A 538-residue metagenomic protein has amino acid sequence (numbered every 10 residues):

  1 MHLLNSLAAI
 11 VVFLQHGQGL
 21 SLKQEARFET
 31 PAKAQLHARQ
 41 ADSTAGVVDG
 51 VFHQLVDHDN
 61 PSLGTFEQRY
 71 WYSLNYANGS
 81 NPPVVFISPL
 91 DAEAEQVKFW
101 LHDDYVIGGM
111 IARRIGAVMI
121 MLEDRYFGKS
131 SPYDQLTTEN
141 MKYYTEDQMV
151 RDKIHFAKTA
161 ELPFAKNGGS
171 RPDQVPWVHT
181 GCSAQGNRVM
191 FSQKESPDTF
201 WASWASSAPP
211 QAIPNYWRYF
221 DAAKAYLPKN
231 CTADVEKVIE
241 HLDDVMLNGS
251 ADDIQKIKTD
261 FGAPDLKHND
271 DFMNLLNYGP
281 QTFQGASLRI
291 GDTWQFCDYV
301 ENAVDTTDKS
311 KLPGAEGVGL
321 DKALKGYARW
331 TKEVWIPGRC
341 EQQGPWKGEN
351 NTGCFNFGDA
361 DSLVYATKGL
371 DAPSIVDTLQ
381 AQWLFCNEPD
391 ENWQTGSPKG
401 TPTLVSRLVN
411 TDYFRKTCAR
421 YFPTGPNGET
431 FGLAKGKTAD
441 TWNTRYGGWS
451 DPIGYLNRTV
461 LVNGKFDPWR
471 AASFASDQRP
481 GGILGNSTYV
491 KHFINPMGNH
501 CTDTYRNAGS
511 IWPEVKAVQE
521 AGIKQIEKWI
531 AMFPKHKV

Functional and structural regions predicted by a protein language model:
I10-V118, K129, K524, K528-V538: Catalytic-loop region of hydrolases
A92-E93, E123-F127, P209, G498: Short beta-to-alpha linker loops that shape the active-site pocket of alpha/beta-hydrolase fold enzymes
Y126-E139, P214, D503: Glycine-rich "HGGG/HGxG" loop immediately N-terminal to the catalytic nucleophile of the alpha/beta-hydrolase
N140-G169: Alpha/beta-hydrolase active-site loop
K166-S183, R188: Alpha/beta-hydrolase fold nucleophile elbow
S183-P197, S203, P210: Short glycine-enriched nucleophile-adjacent loop and the immediately C-terminal alpha-helix near the catalytic center
D198-L320: A catalytic-pocket lid/entrance helix-loop region that shapes and gates access to the active site across common
P280, Q284-K537: C-terminal subdomain of alpha/beta-hydrolase-fold enzymes, centered on the catalytic histidine and its supporting
